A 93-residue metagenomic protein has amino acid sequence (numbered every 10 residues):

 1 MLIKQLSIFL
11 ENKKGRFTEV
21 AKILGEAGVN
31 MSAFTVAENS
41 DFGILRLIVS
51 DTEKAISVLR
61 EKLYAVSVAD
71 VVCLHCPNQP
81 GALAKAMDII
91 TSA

Functional and structural regions predicted by a protein language model:
M1-A93: A conserved regulatory-domain signal marking ACT and ACT-like small-molecule sensing domains and adjacent regulatory
